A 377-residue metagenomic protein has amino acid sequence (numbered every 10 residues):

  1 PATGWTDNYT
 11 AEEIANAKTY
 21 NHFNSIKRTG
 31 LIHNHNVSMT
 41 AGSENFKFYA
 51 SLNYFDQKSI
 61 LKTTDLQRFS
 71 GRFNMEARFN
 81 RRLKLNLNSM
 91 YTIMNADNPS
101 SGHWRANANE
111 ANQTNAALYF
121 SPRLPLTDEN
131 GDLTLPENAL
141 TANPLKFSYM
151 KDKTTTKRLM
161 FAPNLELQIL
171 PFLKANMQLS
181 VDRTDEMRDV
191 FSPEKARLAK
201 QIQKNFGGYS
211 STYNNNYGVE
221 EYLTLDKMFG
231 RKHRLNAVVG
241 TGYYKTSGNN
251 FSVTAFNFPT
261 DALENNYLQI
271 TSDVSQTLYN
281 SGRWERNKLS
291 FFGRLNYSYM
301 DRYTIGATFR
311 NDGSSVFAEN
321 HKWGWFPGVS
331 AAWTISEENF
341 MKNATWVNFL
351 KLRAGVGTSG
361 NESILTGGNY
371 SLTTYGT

Functional and structural regions predicted by a protein language model:
P1-T19, T29, S59-L66, S70 (+4 more regions): Surface-exposed loop/interface segments of Gram-negative outer-membrane beta-barrel transport/assembly proteins
I26, N34-D56, I60, R72-R78 (+3 more regions): Predominantly transmembrane beta-strands of Gram-negative outer membrane beta-barrel pores used for transport
V37, G71-F73, F161-P163, E221-L223 (+4 more regions): Membrane-embedded beta-strands of outer-membrane beta-barrel proteins, especially the hydrophobic/small aromatic
A41-S43, Y54, A77, S89 (+8 more regions): Residue-level signature of outer-membrane beta-barrel architecture
F48, F291-F309: Short, contiguous hydrophobic alpha-helices characteristic of membrane insertion segments
L52-K58, I305-S314: Transmembrane beta-strand segments that form the barrel wall of outer-membrane beta-barrel proteins
T241, L289-Y297, P327-W333: Contiguous, well-ordered alpha-helical segments that form the cores/surfaces of helical PPI scaffolds
E319-W323: Short glycine/threonine-rich loop-to-helix capping motif typified by GTGT followed within a few residues by an Asp-Pro
